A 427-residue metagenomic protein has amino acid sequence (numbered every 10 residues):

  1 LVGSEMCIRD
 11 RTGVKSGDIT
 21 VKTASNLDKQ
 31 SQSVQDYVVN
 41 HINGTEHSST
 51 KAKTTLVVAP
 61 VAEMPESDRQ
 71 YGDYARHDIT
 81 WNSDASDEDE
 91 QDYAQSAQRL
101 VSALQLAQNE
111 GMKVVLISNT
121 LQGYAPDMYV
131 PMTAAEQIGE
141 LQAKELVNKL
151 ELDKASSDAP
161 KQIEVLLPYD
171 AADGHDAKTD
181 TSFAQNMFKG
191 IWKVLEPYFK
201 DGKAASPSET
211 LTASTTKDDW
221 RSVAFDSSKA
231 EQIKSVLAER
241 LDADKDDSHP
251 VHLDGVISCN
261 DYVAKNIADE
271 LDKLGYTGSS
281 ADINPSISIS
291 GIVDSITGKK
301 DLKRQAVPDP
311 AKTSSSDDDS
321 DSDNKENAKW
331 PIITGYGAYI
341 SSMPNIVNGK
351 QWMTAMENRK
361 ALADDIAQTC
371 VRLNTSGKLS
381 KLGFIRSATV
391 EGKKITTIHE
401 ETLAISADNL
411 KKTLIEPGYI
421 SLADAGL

Functional and structural regions predicted by a protein language model:
L1-I8: Short, small-residue-biased leader/transition segments that mark boundaries at the very start of proteins
D18-K29, S33, T212-Q232: Short beta->alpha junction loops
V58-D73, E90-L106, I191, T215-M343: Hydrophobic alpha-helical
Q70-Y93, L100-E136, L166-P168, S342-V347: Flexible loop/hinge segments that line or gate small-molecule binding clefts
A85-Q95, Q122-N148, D176-F183, N348-K360: Short beta-strand elements at the ligand-binding edges of bilobed clamshell
L104, V130-I163, N186, A230-L237 (+2 more regions): Hydrophobic alpha-helical segments within soluble ligand-binding/sensing domains
D176-T179, D309, A338, N358-L427: Hinge/cleft segment of the Venus flytrap/periplasmic-binding protein
L253-L271, M343-V347, M353-K378: Extracellular/periplasmic ligand-binding modules, especially the Venus flytrap/periplasmic-binding
